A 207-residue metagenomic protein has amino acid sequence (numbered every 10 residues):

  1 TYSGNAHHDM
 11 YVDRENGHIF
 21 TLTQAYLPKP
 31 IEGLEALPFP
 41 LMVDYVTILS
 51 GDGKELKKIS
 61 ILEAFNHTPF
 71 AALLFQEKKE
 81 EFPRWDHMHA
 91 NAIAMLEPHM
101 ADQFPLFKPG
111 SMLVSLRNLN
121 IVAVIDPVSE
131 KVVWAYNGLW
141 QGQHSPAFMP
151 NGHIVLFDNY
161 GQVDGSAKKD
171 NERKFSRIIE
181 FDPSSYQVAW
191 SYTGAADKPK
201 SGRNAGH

Functional and structural regions predicted by a protein language model:
T1-H207: Histidine-/acidic-rich catalytic cores in large beta-rich domains
